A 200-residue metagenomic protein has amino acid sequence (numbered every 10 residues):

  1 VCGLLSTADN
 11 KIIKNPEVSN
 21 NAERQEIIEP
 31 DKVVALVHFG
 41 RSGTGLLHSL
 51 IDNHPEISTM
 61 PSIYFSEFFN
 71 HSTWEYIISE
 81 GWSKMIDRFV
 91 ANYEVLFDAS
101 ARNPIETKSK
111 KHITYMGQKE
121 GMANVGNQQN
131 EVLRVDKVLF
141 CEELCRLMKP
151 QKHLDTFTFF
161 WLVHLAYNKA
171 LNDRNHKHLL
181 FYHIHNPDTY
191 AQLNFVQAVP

Functional and structural regions predicted by a protein language model:
V1-F39: Non-catalytic N-terminal targeting/anchoring module and adjacent flexible stem/linker that precedes the structured
E29-D31, R41-S42, H54, R174-H178 (+1 more regions): Short, well-ordered loop/turn elements at secondary-structure boundaries
L36-I51: Glycine-rich phosphate-binding P-loop
G40, I184-T189: Short beta->alpha connector loops
G45-L47, N70-H71, Y190-F195: A short acidic (Asp/Glu
N53-P61: Post-Walker A helix-loop "phosphate-sensing" segment adjacent to the P-loop in P-loop NTPases
Y64-H183: PAPS-dependent sulfation machinery
H183-I184, Q192-P200: Conserved phosphate-donor/acceptor-positioning beta-strand/loop module used by diverse small-molecule
